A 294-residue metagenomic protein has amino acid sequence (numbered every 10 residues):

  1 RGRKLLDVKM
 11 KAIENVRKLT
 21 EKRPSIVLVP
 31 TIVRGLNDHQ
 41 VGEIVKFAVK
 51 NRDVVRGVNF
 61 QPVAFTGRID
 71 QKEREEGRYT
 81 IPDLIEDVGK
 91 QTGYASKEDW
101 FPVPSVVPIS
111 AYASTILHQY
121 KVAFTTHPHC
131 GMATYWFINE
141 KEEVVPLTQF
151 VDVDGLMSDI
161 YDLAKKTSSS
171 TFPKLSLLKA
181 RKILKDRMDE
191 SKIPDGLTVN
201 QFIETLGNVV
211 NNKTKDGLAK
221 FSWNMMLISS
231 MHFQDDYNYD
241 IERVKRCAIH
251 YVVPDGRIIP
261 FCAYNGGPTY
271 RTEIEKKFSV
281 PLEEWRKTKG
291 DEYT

Functional and structural regions predicted by a protein language model:
R1-P62: Radical SAM/AdoMet-radical enzyme domain recognition
K11-E21, E86-E98: Alpha-helix-loop-beta-strand connector modules within alpha/beta enzyme cores
N15, F47, V107-I109, L147-Q149: Elongated, non-catalytic scaffold/linker segments and compositionally distinctive motifs
G35, V55-D83, S96-H118, A133-I138: Flexible glycine/acidic-rich beta-alpha junction loops that bind and position SAM and/or redox cofactors in anaerobic
G35-N37, F65-R68, E143-V144, P268-T269: Flexible loop/turn segments at secondary-structure boundaries
V41-I44, Q119-Y120, Q234-D236: Short alpha-helical segments and helix-capping/turn motifs at coil-helix boundaries
V122-T294: Radical SAM enzyme core and accessory elements
